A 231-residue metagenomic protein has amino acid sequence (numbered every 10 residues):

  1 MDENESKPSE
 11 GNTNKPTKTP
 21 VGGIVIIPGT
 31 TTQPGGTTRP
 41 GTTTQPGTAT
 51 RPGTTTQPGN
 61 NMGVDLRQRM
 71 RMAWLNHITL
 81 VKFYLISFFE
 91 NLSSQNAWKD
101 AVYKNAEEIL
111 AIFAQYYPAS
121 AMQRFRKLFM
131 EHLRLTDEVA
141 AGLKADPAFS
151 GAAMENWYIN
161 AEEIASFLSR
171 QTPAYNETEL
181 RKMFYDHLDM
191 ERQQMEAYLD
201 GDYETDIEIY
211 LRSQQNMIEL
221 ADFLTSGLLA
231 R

Functional and structural regions predicted by a protein language model:
M1-Q57: Ser/Thr/Gly/Pro-rich low-complexity, disordered linker/stalk segments of secreted and cell-surface proteins
G53-M70, Y117-F125: Short N-terminal signal/transit or membrane-insertion segments and the immediately adjacent low-complexity/disordered
G59-F88, L92-Q95, K99-V102, A106 (+3 more regions): C-terminal amphipathic alpha-helix
Y103-D137: Mid-chain, structured segments of secreted extracytoplasmic proteins
